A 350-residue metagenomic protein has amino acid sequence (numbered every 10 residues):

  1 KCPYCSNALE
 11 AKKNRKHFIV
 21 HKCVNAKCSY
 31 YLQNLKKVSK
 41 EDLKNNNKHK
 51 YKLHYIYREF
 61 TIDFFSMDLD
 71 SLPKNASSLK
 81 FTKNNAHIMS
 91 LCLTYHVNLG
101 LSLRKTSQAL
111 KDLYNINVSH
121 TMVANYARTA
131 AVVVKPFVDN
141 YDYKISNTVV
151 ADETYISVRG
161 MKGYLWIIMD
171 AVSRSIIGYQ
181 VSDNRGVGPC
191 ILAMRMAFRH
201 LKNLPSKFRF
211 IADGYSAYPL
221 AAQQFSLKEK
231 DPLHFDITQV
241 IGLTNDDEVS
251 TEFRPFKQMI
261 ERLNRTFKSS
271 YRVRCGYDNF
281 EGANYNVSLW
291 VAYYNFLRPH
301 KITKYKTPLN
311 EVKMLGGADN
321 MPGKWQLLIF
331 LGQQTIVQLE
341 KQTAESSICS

Functional and structural regions predicted by a protein language model:
C2-C5, C23-A26: Short cysteine-rich clusters marking metal-coordination/redox-active sites
A11-H21: Short linker/helix segments within small regulatory modules
K27-T148, E153-R159: Short, positively charged, Gly/Tyr-enriched micro-motifs that form contact patches at catalytic or ligand/partner
E41, G214-Y215, P219-Y277: Helix-centered, glycine/charged polyanion-binding patches within enzymatic domains that contact phosphate-containing
R128-T129, Y179-N203: Active-site beta-loop-alpha junctions of metal-dependent nucleic acid enzymes, especially the RNase H-like/DDE
V158-Y164, S175, I260: Short, flexible loop/turn motifs enriched in small residues
E252-P255, V273-S350: C-terminal domain-tail junction helix/linker
